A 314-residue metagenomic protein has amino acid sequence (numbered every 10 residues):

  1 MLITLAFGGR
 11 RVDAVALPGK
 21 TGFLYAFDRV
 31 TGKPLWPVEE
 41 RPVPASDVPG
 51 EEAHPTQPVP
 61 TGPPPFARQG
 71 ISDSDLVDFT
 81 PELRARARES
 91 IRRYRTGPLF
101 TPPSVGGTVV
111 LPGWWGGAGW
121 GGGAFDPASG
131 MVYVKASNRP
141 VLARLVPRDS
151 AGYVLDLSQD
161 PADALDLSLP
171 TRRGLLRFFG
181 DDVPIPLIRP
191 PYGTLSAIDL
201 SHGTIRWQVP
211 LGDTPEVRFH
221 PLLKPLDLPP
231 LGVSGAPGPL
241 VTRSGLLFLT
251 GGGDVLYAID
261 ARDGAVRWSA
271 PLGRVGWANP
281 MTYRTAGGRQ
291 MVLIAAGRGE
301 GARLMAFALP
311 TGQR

Functional and structural regions predicted by a protein language model:
M1-R314: Beta-sheet-rich non-transmembrane sensory/scaffold domains
